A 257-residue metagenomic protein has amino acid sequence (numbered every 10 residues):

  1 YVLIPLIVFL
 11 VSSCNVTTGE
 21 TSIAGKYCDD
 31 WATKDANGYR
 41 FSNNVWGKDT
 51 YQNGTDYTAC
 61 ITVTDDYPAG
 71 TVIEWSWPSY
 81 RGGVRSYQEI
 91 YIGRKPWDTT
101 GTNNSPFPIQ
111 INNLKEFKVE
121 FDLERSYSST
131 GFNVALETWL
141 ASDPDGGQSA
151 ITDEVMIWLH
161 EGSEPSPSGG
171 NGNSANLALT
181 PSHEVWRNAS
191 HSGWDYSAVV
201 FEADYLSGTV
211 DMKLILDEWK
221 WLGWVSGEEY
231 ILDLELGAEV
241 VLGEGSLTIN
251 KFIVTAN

Functional and structural regions predicted by a protein language model:
Y1-P5: Sec-dependent signal peptide recognition, specifically the positively charged N-region followed immediately by
L6-A24: Bacterial Sec-dependent N-terminal signal peptides
T17, T58-T64, V72-S76, Y91 (+5 more regions): Ser/Thr- (and often Asn-) enriched beta-sheet segments in non-cytosolic proteins
G19-F107: Aromatic (Trp/Tyr/Phe) and Gly/Pro-enriched flexible surface segments
T71-W75, F117-L123, L136-T138, I231-V240: Short, hydrophobic/proline-enriched secondary-structure or compact coil segments at domain edges
R85-S174: Extracellular-facing segments of soluble proteins and assemblies that are Gly/Ser/Thr-biased and enriched in aromatics
S142-K213: Short helix-loop boundary/capping segments
S197, F201-N257: Long, compositionally biased interface segments
